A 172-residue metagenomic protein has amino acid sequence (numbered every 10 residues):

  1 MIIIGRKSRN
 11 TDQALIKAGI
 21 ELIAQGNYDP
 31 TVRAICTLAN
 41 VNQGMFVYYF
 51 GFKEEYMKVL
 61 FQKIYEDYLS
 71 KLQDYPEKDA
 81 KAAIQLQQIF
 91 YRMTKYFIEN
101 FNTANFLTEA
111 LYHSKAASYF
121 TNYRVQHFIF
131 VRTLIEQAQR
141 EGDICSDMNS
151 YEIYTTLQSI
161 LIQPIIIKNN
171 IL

Functional and structural regions predicted by a protein language model:
M1-N10: N-terminal intrinsically disordered/low-complexity leader segments
N10-G19, I35, L60-I64, Y68 (+1 more regions): Generic hydrophobic, amphipathic alpha-helix propensity
A14, L22-E55, V59: Helix-turn-helix
L69, Q73-D74, K115-E141, E152 (+1 more regions): Amphipathic alpha-helical packing segments from all-alpha helical-bundle domains
Q73-N102, S150-L157: Hydrophobic alpha-helical connector segments
F97-A116, K168-I171: Amphipathic alpha-helical segments used for helix-helix packing
E109, Q139-L172: Hydrophobic/aromatic-rich alpha-helical bundle segments in the mid-to-C-terminal region
